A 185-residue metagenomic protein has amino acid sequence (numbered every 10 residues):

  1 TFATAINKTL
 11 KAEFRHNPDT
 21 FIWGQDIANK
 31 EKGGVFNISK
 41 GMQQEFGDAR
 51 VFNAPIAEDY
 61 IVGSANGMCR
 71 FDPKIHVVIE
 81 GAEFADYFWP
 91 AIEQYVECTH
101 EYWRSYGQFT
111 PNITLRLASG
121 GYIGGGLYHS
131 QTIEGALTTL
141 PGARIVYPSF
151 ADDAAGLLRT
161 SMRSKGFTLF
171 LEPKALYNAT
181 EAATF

Functional and structural regions predicted by a protein language model:
T1-E181: Thiamine diphosphate
